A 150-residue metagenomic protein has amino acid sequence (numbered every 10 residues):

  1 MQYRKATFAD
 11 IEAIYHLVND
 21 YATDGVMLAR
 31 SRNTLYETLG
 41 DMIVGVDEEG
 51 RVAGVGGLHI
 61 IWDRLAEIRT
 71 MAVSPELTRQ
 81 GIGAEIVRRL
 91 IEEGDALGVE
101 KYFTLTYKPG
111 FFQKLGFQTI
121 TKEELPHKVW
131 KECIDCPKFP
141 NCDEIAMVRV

Functional and structural regions predicted by a protein language model:
M1-Q2, A96-Y102: Short active-site oxyanion
Q2-I14: A short beta-loop-alpha structural element at the N-terminal edge of CoA-dependent acyl/N-acetyltransferase catalytic
A6, M71-V73: Hydrophobic adenine-recognition pocket in adenosine-nucleotide-binding enzymes
H16-A29: Helix-loop element at the rim of GNAT/NAT acetyltransferase active sites that forms part of the acceptor-substrate
A29-M42, V46-E48, G54-L65, R69-M71: A conserved beta-strand-loop-helix scaffold within acyl/acetyltransferase catalytic domains
V73, R79-G94, T104: Conserved acetyl-CoA-binding loop-helix of GNAT-fold acetyltransferases
E100, T106-E132: Conserved active-site alpha-helix within GNAT-family acetyltransferase domains
L125-V150: C-terminal "cap" of GNAT-fold acetyltransferases
